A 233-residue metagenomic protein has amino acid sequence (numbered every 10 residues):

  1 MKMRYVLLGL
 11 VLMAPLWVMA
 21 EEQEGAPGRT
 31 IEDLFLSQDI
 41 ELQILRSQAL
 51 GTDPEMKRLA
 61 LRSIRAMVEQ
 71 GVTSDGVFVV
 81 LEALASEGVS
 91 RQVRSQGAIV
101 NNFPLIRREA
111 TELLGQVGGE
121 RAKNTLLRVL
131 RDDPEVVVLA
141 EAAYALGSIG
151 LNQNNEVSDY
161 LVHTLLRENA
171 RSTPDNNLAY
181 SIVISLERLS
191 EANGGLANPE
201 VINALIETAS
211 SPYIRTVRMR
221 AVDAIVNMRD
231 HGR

Functional and structural regions predicted by a protein language model:
M1-L7: Bacterial N-terminal signal peptides that target proteins for export
L8-P15: Bacterial N-terminal signal peptides
V18-E22: Boundary at the C-terminal end of the N-terminal hydrophobic targeting segment
G25-F35, E55-V72, Q96-V100, P104-G119 (+4 more regions): Structural detector for internal amphipathic alpha-helices that build alpha-solenoid repeat scaffolds
G28-Q48, Q70-Q96, G119-R131, L151-E168 (+2 more regions): Amphipathic alpha-helical scaffolding segments comprising HEAT/armadillo-like alpha-solenoid repeats
E41-L61: Long, acidic/serine-threonine-rich intrinsically disordered regions with weak helical/coil propensity that act as
D133-P134, S211-R215: Short coil/turn segments at helix-helix junctions and helix-capping linkers within large alpha-helical proteins
